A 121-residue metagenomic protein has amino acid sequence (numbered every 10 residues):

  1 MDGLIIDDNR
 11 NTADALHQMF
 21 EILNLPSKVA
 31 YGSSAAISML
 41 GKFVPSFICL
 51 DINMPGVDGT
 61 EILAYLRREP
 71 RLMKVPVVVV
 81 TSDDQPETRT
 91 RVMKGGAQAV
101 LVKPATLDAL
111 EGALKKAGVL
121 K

Functional and structural regions predicted by a protein language model:
R10-K28, G95: Two-component/phosphorelay signaling modules centered on CheY-like receiver
A30-S34, L107: Conserved Asp/Asn-Gly motif in the active-site loop of CheY-like receiver
F43-C49: Active-site beta3 strand of CheY-like receiver
D51, T81: Active-site residues of response regulator receiver
M54: Receiver (REC) domain active-site loop signature in two-component systems and cognate sites in sensor histidine kinases
Q98: Short, glycine/charged-rich "phosphate-handling" switch motifs in NTP-dependent and phosphotransfer domains
A105-K115: C-terminal output helix
